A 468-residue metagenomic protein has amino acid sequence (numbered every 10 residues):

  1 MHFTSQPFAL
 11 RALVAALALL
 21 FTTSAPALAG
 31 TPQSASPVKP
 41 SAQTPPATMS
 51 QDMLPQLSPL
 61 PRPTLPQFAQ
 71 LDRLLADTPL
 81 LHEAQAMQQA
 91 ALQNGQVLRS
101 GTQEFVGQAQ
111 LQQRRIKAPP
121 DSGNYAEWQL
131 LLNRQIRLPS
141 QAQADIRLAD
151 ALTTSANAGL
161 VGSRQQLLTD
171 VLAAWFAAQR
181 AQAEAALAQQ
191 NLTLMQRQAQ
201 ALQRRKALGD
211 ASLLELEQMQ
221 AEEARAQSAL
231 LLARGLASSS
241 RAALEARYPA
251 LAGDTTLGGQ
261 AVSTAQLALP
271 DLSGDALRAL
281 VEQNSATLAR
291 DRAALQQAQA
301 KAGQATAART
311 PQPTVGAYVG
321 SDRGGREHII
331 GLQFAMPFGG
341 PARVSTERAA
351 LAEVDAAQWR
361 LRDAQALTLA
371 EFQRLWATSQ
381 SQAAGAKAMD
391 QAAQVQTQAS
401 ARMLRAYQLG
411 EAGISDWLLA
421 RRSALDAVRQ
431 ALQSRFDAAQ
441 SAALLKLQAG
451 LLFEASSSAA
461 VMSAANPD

Functional and structural regions predicted by a protein language model:
M1-L28: Gram-negative bacterial Sec-dependent N-terminal signal peptides
H2, S58-L60, S163-Q283, L375-T378 (+2 more regions): Periplasmic alpha-helical coiled-coil/stalk elements that build and connect Gram-negative outer-membrane
A27-V106, L111-Q113, Q135-I136, L251-Q296 (+3 more regions): Bacterial Sec-pathway N-terminal export signals of envelope proteins
V38, M49-P66, Q108-D145, G258-D271 (+3 more regions): Small/polar, glycine/serine/threonine/aspartate-rich low-complexity segments that form flexible
D72-H82, Q89-E104, A118-P119, L130-R147 (+7 more regions): A glycine-/polar-enriched beta->alpha junction
L81-L98, S163, L167-L192, R197 (+5 more regions): Amphipathic alpha-helical coiled-coil segments
I146-D150, L213-E222, I414-R422: Short, charged, amphipathic alpha-helical segments
